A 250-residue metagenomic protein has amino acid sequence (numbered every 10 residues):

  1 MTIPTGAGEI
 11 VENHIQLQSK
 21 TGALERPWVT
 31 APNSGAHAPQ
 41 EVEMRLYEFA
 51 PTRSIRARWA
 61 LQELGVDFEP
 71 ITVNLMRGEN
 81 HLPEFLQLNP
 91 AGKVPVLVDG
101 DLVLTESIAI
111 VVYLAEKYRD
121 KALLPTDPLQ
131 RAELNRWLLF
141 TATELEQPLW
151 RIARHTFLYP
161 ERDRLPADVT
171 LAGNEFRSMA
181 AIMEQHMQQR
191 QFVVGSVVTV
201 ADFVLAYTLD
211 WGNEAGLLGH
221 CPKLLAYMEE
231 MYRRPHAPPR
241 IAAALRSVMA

Functional and structural regions predicted by a protein language model:
M1-N13: Extreme N-terminal basic, low-complexity initiation segments that serve as generic localization/processing leaders
N13-H14, N33: Intrinsic-disorder-associated, low-complexity terminal segments enriched in Asp/Asn/His/Tyr and depleted of Lys/Arg
N33-G35, Q40-A167: GST-like domain detector, emphasizing the conserved glutathione-binding G-site in the N-terminal thioredoxin-like
Q87, P125, L205, R233 (+1 more regions): Phosphate-coordinating loops and pocket residues in cytosolic domains that bind phosphorylated ligands
T141-R233: GST-like fold's C-terminal all-alpha helical module
A237-A250: Terminal-tail/helix-coil boundary detector
